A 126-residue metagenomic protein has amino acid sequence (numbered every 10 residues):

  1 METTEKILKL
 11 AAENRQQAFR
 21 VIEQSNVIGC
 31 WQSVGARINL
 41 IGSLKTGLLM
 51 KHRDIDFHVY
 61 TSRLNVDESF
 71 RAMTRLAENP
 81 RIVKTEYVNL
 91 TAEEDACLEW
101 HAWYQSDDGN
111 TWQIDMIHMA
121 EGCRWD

Functional and structural regions predicted by a protein language model:
M1-I41: Helical scaffold of the NTase/Pol beta-like nucleotidyltransferase catalytic core
E2-T3, N110, R124: Non-catalytic peripheral regions of nucleotide-handling enzymes
V27-F70: Active-site nucleotide-donor binding segment shared across nucleotidyl transfer reactions
W31, I38-L40, L76, A102 (+1 more regions): Generic structural hydrophobic/aromatic packing signal, biased to beta-strands
R63-N65, D108, G122: Residues that cap or initiate secondary-structure elements
S69-E78: Short amphipathic alpha-helices in soluble, non-transmembrane regions that often serve as interface/regulatory elements
P80-M119: Conserved catalytic core of two-metal-ion nucleotidyltransferases
M119-D126: Intrinsically disordered, low-complexity regulatory segments enriched in Ser/Thr/Pro and charged residues
